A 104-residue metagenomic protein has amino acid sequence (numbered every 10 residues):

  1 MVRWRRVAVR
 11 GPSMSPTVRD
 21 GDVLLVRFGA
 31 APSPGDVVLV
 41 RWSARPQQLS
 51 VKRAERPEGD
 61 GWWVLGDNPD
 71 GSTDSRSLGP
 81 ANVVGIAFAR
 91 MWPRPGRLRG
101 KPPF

Functional and structural regions predicted by a protein language model:
M1-F104: Extended hydrophobic leader/signal-anchor segments used for secretion and membrane insertion
